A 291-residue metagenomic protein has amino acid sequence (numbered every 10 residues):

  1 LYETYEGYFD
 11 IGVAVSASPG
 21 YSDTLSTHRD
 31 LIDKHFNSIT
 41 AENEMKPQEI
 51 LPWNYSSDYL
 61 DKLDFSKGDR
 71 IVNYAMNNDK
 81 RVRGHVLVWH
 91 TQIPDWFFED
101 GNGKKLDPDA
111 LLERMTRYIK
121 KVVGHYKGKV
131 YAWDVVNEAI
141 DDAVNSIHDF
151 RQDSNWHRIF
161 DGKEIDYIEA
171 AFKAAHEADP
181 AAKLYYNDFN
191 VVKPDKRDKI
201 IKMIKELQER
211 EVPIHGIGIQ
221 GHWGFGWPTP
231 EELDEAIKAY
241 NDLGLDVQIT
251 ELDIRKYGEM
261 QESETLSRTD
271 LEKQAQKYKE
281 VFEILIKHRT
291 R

Functional and structural regions predicted by a protein language model:
L1-E42: Boundary/entry segment of secreted carbohydrate-active catalytic domains
A14-S26, Q48-S66, I140-D142, N190-K199 (+2 more regions): Acidic-and-aromatic substrate-binding clefts and catalytic sites of carbohydrate-active enzymes
S18-H35, G68, L112-V123, D195-L207 (+2 more regions): Short, acidic/polar
L25, D58-D61, K104-L112, D161 (+5 more regions): Flexible, glycine- and charge-enriched loops at secondary-structure boundaries
K34-W53, D58, S66-Y185, F189-V191 (+1 more regions): Substrate-binding cleft and catalytic face of glycoside hydrolase catalytic domains, especially the flexible beta-alpha
F36, V130, I214, T290-R291: Core-facing hydrophobic residues within beta-strands of well-ordered domains
F65-S66, R70-R81, N155-N187, P194-S263 (+1 more regions): Glycoside hydrolase catalytic-domain groove-lining segments
F97-G101, L233, E262-L266: Short low-complexity, flexible loop/linker segments enriched in glycine and/or proline with clustered acidic
